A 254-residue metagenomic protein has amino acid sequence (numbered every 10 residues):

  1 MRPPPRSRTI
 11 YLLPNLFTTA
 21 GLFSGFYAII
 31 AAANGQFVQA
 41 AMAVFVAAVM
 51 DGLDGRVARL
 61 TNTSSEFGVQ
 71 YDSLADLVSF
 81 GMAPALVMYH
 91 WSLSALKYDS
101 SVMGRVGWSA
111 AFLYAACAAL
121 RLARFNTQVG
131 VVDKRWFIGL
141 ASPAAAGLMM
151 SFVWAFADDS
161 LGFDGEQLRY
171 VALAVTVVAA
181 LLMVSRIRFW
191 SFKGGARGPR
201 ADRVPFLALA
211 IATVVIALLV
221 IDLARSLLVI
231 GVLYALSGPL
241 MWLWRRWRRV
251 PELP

Functional and structural regions predicted by a protein language model:
M1-G52, M241, R245-W247, P251-P254: Topogenic membrane-insertion module of multi-pass membrane proteins
M1-R2, K134-P254: C-terminal membrane-associated helical module and adjoining short loops/tails
M1-T9, A33-Q39, S64, G68 (+4 more regions): Short juxtamembrane and helix-loop transition motifs at transmembrane-helix boundaries in membrane proteins
L13-T18, L60-L122: Multi-pass membrane catalytic core of lipid/isoprenoid biosynthesis enzymes
F23, V49, L53, V57 (+2 more regions): Active-site His/Glu-centered metal-binding helix of metallohydrolases
F26-I29, V46, M50, P84 (+3 more regions): Alpha-helical transmembrane segments of polytopic integral membrane proteins, especially the permease/helical cores
Y27-M42, P84-S109, F152-V171, V220-A224: Helix-coil boundary and interhelical linker segments in multi-pass alpha-helical membrane proteins
S109-L148: Hydrophobic, well-structured mid-protein blocks that either form specific transmembrane helices
